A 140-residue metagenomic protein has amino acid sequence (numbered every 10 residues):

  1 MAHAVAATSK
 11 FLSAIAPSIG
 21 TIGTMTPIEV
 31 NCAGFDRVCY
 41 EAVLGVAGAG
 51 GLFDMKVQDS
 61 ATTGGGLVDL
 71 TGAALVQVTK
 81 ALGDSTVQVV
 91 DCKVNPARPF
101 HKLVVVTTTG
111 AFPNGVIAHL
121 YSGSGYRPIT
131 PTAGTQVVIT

Functional and structural regions predicted by a protein language model:
M1-T140: Surface-exposed, low-hydrophobicity beta-strand/loop segments enriched in small/polar/acidic residues
